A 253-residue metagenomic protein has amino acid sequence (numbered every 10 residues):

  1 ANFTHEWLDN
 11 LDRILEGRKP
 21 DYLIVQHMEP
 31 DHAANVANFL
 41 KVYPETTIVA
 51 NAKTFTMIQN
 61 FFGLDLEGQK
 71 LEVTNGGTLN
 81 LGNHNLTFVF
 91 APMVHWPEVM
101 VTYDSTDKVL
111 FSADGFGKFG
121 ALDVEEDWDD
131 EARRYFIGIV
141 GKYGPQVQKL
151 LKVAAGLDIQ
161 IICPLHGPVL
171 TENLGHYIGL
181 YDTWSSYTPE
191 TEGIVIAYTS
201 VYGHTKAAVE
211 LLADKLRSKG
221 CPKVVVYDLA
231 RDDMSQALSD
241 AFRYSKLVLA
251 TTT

Functional and structural regions predicted by a protein language model:
A1-L23, T46: Pre-active-site segment of Zn-dependent metallo-hydrolases
W7, K19-K41: Di-metal (Zn2+ and/or Mg2+/Mn2+) metal-binding site signature of metallo-dependent hydrolases with the MBL/beta-CASP
D21, Q160, S245-K246: Conserved acidic residues
E29-D31, F55, L229-S235: Short acidic loop-to-helix transition motifs that present clustered carboxylates
Y43-T47, I159: A short helix->loop->beta-strand "cap" motif at the edges of active sites that frequently abuts
A50-V99, Y143-K149: Metallo-beta-lactamase
N85-E172: Metallo-beta-lactamase
N173-T253: N-terminal beta1-alpha1-beta2 submodule of the flavodoxin-like/Rossmannoid cofactor-binding fold
